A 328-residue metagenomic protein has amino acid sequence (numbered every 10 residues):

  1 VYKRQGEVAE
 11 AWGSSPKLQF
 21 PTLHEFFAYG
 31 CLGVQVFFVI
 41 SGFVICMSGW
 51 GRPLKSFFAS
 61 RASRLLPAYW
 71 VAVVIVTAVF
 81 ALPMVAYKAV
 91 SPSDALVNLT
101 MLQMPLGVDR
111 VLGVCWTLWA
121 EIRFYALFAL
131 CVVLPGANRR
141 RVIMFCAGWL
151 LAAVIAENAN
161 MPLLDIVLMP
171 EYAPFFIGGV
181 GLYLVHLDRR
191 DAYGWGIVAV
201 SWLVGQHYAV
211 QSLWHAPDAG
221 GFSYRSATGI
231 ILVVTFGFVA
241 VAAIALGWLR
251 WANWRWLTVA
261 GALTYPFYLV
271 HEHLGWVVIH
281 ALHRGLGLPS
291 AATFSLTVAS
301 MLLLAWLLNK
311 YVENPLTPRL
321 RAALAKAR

Functional and structural regions predicted by a protein language model:
K3-F26, M47-G51, K55, P105-G107 (+5 more regions): Alpha-helical transmembrane segments in multi-pass integral membrane proteins
E7-L32, I40, L54, A59 (+5 more regions): Membrane-interface helix-loop-helix regions
L32-G33, M169: A short beta-loop-beta micro-motif enriched in histidine and acidic residues
Q35, G42, A62, L99 (+5 more regions): Generic structural signal for small/hydrophobic residues in well-ordered secondary structure, especially within
Q35-F37, P174: His/acidic/aromatic-lined binding-pocket segments of jelly-roll/cupin-type domains and related regulatory beta-sandwich
V71, M144-L151, A199-V200: Alpha-helical transmembrane segments
P92-N98, F145-L163, L168, Y172-F176: A short, conserved beta-to-alpha structural element at the edge of catalytic cores that scaffolds binding
